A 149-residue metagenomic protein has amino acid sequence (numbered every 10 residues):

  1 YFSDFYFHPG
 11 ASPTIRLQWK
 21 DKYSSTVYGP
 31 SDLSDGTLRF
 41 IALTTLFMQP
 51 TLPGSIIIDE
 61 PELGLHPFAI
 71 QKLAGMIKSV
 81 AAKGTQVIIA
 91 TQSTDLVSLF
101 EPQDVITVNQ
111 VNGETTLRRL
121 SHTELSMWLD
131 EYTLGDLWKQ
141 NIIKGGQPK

Functional and structural regions predicted by a protein language model:
Y1-S3, P13-I15, G113-T116, K139: Generic structural motif recognizing short loop/turn segments at the entrances and edges of beta-strands
S3-M48, P61-F68: Conserved ABC ATPase signature
Q49-G54: Short basic/glycine-enriched coil/helix segment immediately N-terminal to the Walker B
I56-E60: Catalytic Walker B motif of ABC-type/P-loop ATPase nucleotide-binding domains
Q71-K149: C-terminal lobe/lid and adjacent interdomain/linker elements of RecA-like ASCE P-loop ATPase modules
